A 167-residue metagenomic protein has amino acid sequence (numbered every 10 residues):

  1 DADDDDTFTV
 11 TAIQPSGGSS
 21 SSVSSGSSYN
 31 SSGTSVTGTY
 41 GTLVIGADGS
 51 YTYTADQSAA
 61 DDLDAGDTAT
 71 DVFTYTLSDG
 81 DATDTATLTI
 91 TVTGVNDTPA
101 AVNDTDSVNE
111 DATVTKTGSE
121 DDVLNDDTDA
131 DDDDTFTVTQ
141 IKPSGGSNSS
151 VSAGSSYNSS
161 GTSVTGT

Functional and structural regions predicted by a protein language model:
D1-V36, A100-G161: Extracellular ectodomain surface segments
S27-G94, S147-T167: Acidic, turn/loop-rich segments in luminal/extracellular domains of secretory-pathway and cell-surface proteins
